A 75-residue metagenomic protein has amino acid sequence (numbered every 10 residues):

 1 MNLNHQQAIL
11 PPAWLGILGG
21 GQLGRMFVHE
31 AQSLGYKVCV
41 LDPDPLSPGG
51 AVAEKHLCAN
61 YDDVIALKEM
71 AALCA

Functional and structural regions predicted by a protein language model:
M1-A75: ATP-binding N-terminal substructure of ATP-dependent carboxylate-amine bond-forming enzymes
